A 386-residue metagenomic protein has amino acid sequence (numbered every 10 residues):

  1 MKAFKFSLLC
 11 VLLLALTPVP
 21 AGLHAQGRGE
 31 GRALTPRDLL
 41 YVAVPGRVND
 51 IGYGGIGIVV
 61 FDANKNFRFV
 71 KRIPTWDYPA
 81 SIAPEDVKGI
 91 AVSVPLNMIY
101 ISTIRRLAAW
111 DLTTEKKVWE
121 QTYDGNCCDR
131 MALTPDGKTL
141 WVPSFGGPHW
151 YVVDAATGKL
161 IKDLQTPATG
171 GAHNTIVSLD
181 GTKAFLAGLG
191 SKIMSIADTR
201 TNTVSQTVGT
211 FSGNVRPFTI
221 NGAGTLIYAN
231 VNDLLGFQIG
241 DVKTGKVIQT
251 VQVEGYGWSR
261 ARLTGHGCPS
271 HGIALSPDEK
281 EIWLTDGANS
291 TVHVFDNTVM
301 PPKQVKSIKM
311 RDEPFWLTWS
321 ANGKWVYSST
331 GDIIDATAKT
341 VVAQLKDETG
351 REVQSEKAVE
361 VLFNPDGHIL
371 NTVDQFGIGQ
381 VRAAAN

Functional and structural regions predicted by a protein language model:
M1-F6: Positively charged n-region of N-terminal signal peptides that target proteins for export
S7-P18: Bacterial N-terminal signal peptides
L14, Q26-N386: Predominantly soluble domains enriched in secretory-pathway, periplasmic, or organellar proteins
V19-Q26: Signal peptide processing junction and immediate N-terminal pro/mature segment of secreted/exported proteins
